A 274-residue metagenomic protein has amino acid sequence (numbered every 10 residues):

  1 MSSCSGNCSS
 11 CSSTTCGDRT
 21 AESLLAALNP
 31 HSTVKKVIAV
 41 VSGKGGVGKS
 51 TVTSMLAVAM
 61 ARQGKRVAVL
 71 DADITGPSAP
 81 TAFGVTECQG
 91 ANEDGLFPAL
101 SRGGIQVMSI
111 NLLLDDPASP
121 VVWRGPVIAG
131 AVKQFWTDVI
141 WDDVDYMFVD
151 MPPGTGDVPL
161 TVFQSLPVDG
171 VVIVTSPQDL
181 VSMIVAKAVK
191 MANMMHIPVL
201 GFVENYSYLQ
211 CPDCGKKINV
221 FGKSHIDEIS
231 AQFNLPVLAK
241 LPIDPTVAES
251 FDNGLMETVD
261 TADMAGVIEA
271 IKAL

Functional and structural regions predicted by a protein language model:
M1-E22, V189-L274: C-terminal lobe/tail of nucleotide-utilizing enzymes
N29-K35: Phosphate-binding P-loop
V34, G45, D71, A79 (+7 more regions): Residue-level signature of catalytic and energy-coupling elements of molecular machines, predominantly ATP/GTP-dependent
K36-I74, V189: Walker A/P-loop phosphate-binding motif and the immediately C-terminal alpha-helix
V67, A72-P117, A129: Phosphate-binding loop that captures ATP/GTP phosphates
M108, M151, Q164, L200 (+1 more regions): Glycine-rich phosphate-binding loops of nucleotide-dependent enzymes
L114-V162: Phosphate-binding/switch loop-helix module in NTP-utilizing enzymes
D142-V149, T155, P167-A188: Conserved Switch II/interswitch segment of TRAFAC-class P-loop GTPases
